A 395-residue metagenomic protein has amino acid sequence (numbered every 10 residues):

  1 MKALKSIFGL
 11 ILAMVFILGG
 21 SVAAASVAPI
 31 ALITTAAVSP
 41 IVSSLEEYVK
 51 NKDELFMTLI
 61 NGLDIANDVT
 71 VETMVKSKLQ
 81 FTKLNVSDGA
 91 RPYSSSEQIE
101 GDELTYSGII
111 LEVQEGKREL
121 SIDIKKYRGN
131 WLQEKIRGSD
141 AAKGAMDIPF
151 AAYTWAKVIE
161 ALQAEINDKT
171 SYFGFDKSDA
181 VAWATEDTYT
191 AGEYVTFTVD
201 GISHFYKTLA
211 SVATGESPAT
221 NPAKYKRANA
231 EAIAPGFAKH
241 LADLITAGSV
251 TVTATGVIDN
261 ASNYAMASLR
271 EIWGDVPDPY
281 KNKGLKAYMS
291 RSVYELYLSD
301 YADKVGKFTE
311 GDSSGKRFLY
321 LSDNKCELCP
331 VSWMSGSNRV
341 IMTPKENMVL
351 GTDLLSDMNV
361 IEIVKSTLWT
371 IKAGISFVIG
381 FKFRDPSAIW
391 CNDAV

Functional and structural regions predicted by a protein language model:
M1-A23: N-terminal secretory/membrane targeting signals
K2, A25-A66, E72-M74, A230-E231 (+3 more regions): Sequence/fold signature of self-assembling virion shell proteins
D53-E134: Assembly/oligomerization interface modules of large self-assembling protein complexes
Y93-Q98, E103, G192, L209 (+3 more regions): Glycine-centered loop/turn motifs
D102-D179, N229-V250, G274-L296, E362-K382: Long, contiguous amphipathic alpha-helices that act as assembly "spine/axial" helices in icosahedral shell and virion
D179-A230: Tryptophan-rich substrate-binding surfaces of secreted polymer-degrading and adhesive proteins
D179-T188, P277, D303-E310: Short linear motifs in intrinsically disordered
A265-P277: Structured alpha-helical segments in the cores of large, soluble enzyme domains
